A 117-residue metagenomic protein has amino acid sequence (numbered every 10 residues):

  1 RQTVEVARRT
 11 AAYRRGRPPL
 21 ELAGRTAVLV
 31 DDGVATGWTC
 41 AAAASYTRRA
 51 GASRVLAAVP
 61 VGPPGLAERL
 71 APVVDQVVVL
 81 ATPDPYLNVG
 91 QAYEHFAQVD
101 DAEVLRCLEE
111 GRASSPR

Functional and structural regions predicted by a protein language model:
R1-R117: PRPP-associated nucleotide enzymes
